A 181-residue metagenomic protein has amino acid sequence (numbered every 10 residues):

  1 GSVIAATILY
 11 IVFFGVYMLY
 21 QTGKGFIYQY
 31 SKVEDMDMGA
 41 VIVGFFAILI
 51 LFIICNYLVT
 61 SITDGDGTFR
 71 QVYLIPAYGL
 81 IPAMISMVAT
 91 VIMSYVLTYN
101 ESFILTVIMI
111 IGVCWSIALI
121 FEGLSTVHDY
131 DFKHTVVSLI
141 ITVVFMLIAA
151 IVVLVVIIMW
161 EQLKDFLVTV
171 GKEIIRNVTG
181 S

Functional and structural regions predicted by a protein language model:
G1-R70: Selected alpha-helical membrane-embedding segments in polytopic membrane proteins
V12, T126, V178-S181: Juxtamembrane, membrane-proximal amphipathic segments and lipid-exposed surfaces of hairpin/multipass modules
F13-M18, T90-V91, A149-I158: C-terminal TM-helix exit segments that contain a strictly Trp-centered aromatic cap at the helix terminus
T22-D37, M93-L105, K164-G171: Membrane-interfacial helix-loop-helix connectors in multipass membrane proteins
G23, I85, I174-V178: Alpha-helical propensity feature that highlights long, continuous alpha-helices across diverse contexts
A40-A47, L105-V113, G171: Alpha-helical transmembrane segments of polytopic membrane proteins
I53-I151: Hydrophobic alpha-helical transmembrane segments and adjacent short intramembrane/lumenal linkers of inner/organellar
V152-S181: Juxtamembrane boundary at the C-terminal end of a transmembrane helix
